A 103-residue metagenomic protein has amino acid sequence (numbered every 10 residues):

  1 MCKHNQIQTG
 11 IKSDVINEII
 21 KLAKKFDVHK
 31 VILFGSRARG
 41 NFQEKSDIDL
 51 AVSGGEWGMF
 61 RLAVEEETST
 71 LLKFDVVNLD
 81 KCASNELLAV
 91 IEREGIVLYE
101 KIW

Functional and structural regions predicted by a protein language model:
M1-K30, A38-E44, S53-W103: Catalytic core of pol beta-like nucleotidyltransferases
